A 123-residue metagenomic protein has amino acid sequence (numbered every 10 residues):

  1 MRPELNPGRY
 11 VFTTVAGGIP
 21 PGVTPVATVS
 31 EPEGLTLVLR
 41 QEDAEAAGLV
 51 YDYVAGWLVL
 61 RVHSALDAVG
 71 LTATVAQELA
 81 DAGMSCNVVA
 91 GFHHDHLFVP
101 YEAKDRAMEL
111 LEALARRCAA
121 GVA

Functional and structural regions predicted by a protein language model:
M1-Q77, C118, V122-A123: Regulatory modules associated with amino-acid/nitrogen control
T24-P25, G83-V88: A short linear hydrophobic-aromatic micro-motif
G34-L39, H93-P100: A generic structural motif
Q41-A44, P100-D105: Helix N-cap motif at beta-to-alpha junctions
V50-Y51, A107-A115: Short amphipathic alpha-helices in soluble, non-transmembrane regions that often serve as interface/regulatory elements
L58, A82-M84, D95: Generic beta-strand structural signal
V75-E78, A82-M84, L110-L114: Generic non-transmembrane alpha-helical segments
F92-H94, A103, G121-A123: Structural preference for solvent-exposed beta-strand-turn elements and adjacent flexible terminal/loop segments within
